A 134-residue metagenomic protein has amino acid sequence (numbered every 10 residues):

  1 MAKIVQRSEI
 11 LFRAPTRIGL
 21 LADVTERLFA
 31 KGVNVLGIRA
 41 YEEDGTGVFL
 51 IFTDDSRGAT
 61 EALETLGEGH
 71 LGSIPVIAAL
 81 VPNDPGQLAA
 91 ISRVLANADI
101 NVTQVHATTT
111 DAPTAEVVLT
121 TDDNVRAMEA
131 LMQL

Functional and structural regions predicted by a protein language model:
M1-L134: A conserved regulatory-domain signal marking ACT and ACT-like small-molecule sensing domains and adjacent regulatory
